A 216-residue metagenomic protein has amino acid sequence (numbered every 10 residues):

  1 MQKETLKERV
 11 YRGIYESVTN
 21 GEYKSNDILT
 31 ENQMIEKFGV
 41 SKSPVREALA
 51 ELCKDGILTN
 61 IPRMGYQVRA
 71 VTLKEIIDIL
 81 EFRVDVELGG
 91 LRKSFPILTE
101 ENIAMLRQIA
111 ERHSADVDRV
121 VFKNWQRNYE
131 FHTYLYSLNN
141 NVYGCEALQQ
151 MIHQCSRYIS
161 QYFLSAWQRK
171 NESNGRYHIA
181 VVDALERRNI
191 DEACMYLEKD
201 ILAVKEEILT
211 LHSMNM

Functional and structural regions predicted by a protein language model:
M1, E192-M216: C-terminal effector-binding regulatory domain of bacterial HTH transcription factors
M1-P96, T210-M216: Short linear motifs at protein or domain termini
T5, A104, R169-S173: Short helix-capping and inter-helix turn/linker motifs at the boundaries of alpha-helical repeat units
E22, I57, V121, N189-I190: Residue-level recognition of short, well-ordered coil/turn positions that link secondary-structure elements
R46-E47, I97-E100, N124-R127, S165-R169 (+1 more regions): Juxtamembrane/interface motifs at transmembrane-helix termini
V71-I76, S94-I97, A115-V120, Q161-Q168: A ubiquitous short alpha-helical element
E100-Y162, N174-A184, I190-A203: Conserved amphipathic alpha-helical segments that form helical-bundle/coiled-coil interaction surfaces
